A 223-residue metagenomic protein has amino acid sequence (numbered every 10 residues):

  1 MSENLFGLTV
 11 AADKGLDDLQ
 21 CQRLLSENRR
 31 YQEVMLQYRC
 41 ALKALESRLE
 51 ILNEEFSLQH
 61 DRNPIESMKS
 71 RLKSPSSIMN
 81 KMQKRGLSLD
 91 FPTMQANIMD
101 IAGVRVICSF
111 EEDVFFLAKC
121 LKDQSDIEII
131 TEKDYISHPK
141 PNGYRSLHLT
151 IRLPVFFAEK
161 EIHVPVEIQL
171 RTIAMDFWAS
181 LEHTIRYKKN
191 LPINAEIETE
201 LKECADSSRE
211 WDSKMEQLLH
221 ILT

Functional and structural regions predicted by a protein language model:
S2-L42, E46-E55, V166-T223: An acidic, glycine-/histidine-flanked metal-binding catalytic module
K14, E33-Q37, P64-M68, M94-Q95 (+1 more regions): Glycine-rich, low-complexity intrinsically disordered segments
V34, Y38, L42, P75 (+2 more regions): Generic alpha-helical secondary structure
A41, I98-D100, G143: Solvent-exposed loop and beta-edge segments used for protein-protein assembly and interaction
L42, E46, E50, M79 (+1 more regions): Generic solvent-exposed, charged/amphipathic alpha-helical segments that serve as macromolecular interface scaffolds
E55, H60-I101: A glycine-rich, hydrophobic loop/mini-helix early in the fold
Q95, C108-M215: Long beta-strand-rich cores associated with HINT superfamily self-processing modules
I101-I107: Terminal, regulation- and interaction-focused segments at domain boundaries
